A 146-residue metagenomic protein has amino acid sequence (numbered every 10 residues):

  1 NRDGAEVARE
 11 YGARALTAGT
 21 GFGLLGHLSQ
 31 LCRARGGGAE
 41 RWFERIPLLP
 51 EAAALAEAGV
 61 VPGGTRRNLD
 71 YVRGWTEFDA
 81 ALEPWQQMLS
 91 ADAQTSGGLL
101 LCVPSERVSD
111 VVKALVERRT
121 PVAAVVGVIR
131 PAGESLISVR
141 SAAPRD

Functional and structural regions predicted by a protein language model:
R2-D3: Histidine/acidic residue-rich metal-binding segments in metalloenzymes
V7-D146: Glycine-/charge-enriched secondary-structure boundary and capping motifs
